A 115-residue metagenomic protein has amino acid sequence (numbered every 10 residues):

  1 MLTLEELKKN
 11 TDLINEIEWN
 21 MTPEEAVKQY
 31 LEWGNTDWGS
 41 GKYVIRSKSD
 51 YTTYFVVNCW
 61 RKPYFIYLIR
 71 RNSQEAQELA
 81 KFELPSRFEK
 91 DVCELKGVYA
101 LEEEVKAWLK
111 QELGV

Functional and structural regions predicted by a protein language model:
M1-L2, E112-V115: Short, aromatic- and cysteine-enriched interfacial helices/patches that mediate contacts at lipid membranes
M1-T22: N-terminal trafficking/processing presequences and adjacent post-cleavage segments of proteins routed to secretion
E6-L7, S47, V105: Ubiquitous "structural anchor" signal
N10-E16, A26-Y30, E78, D91 (+3 more regions): Charge-rich, solvent-exposed alpha-helical interaction surfaces
M21, E25-A100: Acidic, low-complexity, intrinsically disordered interaction modules
